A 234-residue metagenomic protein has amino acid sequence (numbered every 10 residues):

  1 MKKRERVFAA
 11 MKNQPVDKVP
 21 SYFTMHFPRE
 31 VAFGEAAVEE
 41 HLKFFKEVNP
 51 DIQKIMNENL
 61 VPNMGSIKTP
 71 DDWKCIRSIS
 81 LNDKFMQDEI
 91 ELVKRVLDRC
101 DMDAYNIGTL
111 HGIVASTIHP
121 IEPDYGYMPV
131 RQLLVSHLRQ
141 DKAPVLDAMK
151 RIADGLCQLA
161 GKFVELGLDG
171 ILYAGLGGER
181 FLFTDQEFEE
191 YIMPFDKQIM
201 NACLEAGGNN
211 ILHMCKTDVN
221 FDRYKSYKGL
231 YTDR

Functional and structural regions predicted by a protein language model:
M1-E35, E40, D51-I55, L81-R234: Active-site loop segments of alpha/beta catalytic cores
K46-M64: Short N-terminal amphipathic alpha-helices
E58-I76: A short glycine/small-residue-enriched secondary-structure motif
